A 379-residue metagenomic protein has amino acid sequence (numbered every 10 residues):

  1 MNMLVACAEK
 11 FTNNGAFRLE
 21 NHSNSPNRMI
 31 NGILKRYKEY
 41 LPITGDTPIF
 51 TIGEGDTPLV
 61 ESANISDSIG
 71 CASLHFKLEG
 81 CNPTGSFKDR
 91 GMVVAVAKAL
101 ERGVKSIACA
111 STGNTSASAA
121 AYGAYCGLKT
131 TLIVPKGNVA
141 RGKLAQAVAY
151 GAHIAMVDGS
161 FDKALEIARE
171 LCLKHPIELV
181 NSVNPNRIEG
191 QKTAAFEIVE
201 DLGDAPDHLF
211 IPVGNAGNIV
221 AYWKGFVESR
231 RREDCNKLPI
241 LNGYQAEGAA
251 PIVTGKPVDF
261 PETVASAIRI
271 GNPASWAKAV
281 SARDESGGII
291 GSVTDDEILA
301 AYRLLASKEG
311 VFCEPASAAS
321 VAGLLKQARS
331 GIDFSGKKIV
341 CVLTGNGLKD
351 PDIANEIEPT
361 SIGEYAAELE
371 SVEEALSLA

Functional and structural regions predicted by a protein language model:
M1-A379: PLP-dependent amino-acid enzyme catalytic core
